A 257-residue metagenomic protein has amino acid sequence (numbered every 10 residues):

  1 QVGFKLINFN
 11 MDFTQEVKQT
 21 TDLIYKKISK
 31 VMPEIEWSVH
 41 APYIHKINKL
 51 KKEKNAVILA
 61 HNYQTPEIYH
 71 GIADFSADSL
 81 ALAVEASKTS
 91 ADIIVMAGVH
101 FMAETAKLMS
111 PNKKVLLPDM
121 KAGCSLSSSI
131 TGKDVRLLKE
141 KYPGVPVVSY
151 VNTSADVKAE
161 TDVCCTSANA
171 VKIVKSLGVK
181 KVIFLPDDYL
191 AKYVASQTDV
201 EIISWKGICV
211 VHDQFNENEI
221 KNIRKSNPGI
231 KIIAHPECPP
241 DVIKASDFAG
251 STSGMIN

Functional and structural regions predicted by a protein language model:
Q1-N10: Short, Lys/Arg-enriched N-terminal segments with co-localized hydrophobic residues within the first ~10-30 amino acids
D12-N257: Active-site loop-to-helix "anion-binding N-cap" substructures in soluble metabolic enzymes
